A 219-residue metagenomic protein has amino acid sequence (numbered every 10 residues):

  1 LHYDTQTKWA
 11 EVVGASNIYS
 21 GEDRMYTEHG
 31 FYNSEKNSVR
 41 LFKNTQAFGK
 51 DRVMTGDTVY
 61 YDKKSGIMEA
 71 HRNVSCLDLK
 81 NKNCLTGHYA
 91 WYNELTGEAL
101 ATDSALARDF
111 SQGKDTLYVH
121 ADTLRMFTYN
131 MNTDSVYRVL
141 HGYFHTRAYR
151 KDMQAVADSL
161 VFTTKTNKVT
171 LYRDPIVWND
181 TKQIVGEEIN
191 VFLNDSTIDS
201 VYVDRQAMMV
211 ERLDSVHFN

Functional and structural regions predicted by a protein language model:
L1-N219: Structural signature for solvent-exposed beta-strand/loop edge elements and short helix-capping sites, enriched
